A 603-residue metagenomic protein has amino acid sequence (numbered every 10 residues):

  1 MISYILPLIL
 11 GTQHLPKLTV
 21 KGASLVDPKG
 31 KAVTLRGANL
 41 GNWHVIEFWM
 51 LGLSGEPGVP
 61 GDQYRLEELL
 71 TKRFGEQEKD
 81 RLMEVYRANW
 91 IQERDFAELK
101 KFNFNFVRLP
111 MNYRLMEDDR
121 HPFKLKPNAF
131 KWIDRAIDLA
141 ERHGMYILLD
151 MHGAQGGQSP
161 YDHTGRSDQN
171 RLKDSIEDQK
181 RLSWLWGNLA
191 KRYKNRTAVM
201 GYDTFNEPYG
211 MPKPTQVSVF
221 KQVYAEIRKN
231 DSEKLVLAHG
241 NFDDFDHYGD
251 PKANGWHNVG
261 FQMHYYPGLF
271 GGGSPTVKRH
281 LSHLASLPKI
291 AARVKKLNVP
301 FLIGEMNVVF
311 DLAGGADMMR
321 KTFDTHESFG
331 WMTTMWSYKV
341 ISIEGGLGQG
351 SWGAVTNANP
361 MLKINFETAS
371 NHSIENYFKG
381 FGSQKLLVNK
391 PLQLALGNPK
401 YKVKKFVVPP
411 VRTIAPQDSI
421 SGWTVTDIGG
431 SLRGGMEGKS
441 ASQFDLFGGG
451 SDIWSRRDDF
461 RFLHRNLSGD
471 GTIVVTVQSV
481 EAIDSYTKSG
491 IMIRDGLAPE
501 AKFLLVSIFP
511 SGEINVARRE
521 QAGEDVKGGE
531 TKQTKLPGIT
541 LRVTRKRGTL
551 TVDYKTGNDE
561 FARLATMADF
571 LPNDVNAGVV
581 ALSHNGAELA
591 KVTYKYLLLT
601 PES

Functional and structural regions predicted by a protein language model:
I2-T12, G187, S603: Hydrophobic alpha-helical targeting segments used for export or membrane insertion
L15, K21-L35, N39-L235, G240-H247: Active-site mouth of glycoside hydrolases
K17, D174-I176, K180-M332, W336 (+1 more regions): Extracellular glycoside hydrolase catalytic/binding regions
D27, T34, W43-M50, L269-G272 (+3 more regions): Short, solvent-exposed loop/turn elements at domain surfaces
N39-A88, W256, G260-Q262, G273 (+3 more regions): Glycan-binding loop/region signatures in secreted carbohydrate-active enzymes
L115-D118, Q155, F245, V309-L312 (+2 more regions): Short, solvent-exposed loop/turn segments at secondary-structure junctions
G314-A415: Aromatic-rich peripheral "rim/lid" segments of glycoside hydrolase catalytic domains that contact and position glycan
R412-S603: Extracellular glycan-recognition regions
